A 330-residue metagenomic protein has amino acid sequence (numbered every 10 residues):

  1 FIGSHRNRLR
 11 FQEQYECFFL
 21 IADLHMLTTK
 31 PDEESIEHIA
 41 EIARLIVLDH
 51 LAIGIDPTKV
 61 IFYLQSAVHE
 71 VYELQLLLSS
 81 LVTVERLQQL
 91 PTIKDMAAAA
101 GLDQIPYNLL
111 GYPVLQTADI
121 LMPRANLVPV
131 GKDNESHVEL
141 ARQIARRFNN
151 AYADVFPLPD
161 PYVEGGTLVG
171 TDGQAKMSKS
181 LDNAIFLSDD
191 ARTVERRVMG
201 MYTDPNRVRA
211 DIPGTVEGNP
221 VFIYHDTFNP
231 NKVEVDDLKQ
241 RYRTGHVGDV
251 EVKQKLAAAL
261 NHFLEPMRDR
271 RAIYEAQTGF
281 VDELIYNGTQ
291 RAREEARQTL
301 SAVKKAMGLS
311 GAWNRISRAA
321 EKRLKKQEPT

Functional and structural regions predicted by a protein language model:
F1, H5, V71, N134-V138 (+1 more regions): Short alpha-helical patches at coil-to-helix transitions and adjacent helical residues in well-structured domains
F1-A118, A272: N-terminal Rossmann-like or analogous alpha/beta NTP/dinucleotide-binding catalytic cores that position adenine
L27-T28, M122-N126, K176-M177: Active-site-proximal beta-alpha loop/turn segments in soluble metabolic enzymes
V47, G54, V82-R86, A125 (+2 more regions): A generic secondary-structure signal for well-formed alpha-helical elements
V84-Q88, M122-P129, F228-L238, R268: Short helix-capping/linker segments at secondary-structure and domain boundaries
T92-D95, A99-I144, F148, Y152 (+1 more regions): Internal, conserved structured core segments that host functional sites
S136, R142-T330: Conserved nucleotide- and phosphate/pyrophosphate-binding catalytic cores in adenylate/nucleotidyl-handling enzymes
